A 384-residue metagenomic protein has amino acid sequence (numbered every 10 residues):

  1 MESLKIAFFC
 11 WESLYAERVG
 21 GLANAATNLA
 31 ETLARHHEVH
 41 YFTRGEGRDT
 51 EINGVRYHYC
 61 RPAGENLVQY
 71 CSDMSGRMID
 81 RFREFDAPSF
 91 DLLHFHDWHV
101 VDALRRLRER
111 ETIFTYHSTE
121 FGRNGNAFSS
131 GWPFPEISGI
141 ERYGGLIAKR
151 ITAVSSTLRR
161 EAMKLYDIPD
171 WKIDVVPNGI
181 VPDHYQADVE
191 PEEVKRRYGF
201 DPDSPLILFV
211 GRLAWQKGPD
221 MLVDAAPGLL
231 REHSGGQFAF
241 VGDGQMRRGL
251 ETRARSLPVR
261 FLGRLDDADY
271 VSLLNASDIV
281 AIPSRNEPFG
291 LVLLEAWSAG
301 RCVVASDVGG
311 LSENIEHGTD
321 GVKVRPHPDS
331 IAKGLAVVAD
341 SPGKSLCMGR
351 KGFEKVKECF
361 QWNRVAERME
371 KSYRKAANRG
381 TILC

Functional and structural regions predicted by a protein language model:
M1-G47, N53: N-terminal subdomain of nucleotide-sugar transferases
G122-G144, R160: Nucleotide-sugar donor phosphate/pyrophosphate-binding loop at the beta->alpha transition of glycosyltransferases
T157, G179: Carbohydrate-associated surface elements
R248-A268: Nucleotide-activated donor-binding/catalytic signature segment of Leloir-type glycosyltransferases, i.e., the conserved
R264-L265, S272-S277: Short alpha-helical donor nucleotide-sugar binding micro-motif in glycosyltransferases
R285: Aromatic "clamp/platform" in nucleotide-sugar-dependent glycosyltransferases that forms part of the donor/acceptor
C302-A305, I315: Short hydrophobic beta-strand element within catalytic cores of glycosyltransferases and related nucleotide-activated
H317-G318, V322-D329, V337-P342: Conserved acidic donor-binding segment of nucleotide-sugar-dependent glycosyltransferases
